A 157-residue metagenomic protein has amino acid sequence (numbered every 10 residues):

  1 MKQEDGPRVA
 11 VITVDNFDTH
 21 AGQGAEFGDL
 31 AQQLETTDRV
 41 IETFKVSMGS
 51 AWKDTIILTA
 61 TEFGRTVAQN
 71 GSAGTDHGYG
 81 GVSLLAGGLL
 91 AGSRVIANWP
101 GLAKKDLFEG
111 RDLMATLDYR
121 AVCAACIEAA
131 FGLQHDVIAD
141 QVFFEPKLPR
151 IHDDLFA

Functional and structural regions predicted by a protein language model:
M1-S47: Anion-binding catalytic surfaces of enzymes that hydrolyze or transfer phosphate/sulfate esters
K2-G6, S50-W52, T75-Y79: Extracellular/periplasmic catalytic domains that process cell-envelope and extracellular macromolecules
R8-T13, I56-T59, L84-L85: Structural recognition of the beta-strand scaffold that forms the well-ordered cores of secreted hydrolase catalytic
D15-T19, L90, G101: Short connector loops/turns at beta-strand edges and beta->alpha or beta->beta junctions
I41, K45-S72: Metal-dependent active-site segment of extracytoplasmic phospho-/sulfohydrolases and closely related
G49, A103-A157: Membrane-interface soluble catalytic domains
F63-R94: Histidine-centered active-site microenvironments of extracellular/periplasmic hydrolases and transferases
V95-P100: C-terminal regions of proteins
